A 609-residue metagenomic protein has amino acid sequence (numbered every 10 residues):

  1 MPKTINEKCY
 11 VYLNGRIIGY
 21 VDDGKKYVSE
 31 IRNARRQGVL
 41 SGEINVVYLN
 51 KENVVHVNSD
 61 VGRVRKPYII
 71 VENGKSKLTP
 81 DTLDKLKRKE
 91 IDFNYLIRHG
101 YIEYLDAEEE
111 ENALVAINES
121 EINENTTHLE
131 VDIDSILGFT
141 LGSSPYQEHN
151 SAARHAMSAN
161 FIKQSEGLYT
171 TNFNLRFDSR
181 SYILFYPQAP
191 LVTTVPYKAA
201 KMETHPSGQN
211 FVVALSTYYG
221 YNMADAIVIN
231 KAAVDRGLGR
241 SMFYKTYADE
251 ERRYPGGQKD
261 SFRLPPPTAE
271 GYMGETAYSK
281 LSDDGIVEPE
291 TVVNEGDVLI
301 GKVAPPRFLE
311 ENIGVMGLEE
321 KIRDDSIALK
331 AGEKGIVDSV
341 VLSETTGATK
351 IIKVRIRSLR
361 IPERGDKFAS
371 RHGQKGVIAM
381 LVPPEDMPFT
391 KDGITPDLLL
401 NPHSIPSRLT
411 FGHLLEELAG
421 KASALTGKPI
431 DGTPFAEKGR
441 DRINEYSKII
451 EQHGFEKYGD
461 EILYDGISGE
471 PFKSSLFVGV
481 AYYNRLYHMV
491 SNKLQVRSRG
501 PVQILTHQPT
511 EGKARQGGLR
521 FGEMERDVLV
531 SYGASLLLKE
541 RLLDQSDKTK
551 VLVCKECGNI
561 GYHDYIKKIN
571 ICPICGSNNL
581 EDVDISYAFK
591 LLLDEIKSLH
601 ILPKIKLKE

Functional and structural regions predicted by a protein language model:
M1-E609: Long insertion/accessory domains within large nucleic-acid-processing enzymes
